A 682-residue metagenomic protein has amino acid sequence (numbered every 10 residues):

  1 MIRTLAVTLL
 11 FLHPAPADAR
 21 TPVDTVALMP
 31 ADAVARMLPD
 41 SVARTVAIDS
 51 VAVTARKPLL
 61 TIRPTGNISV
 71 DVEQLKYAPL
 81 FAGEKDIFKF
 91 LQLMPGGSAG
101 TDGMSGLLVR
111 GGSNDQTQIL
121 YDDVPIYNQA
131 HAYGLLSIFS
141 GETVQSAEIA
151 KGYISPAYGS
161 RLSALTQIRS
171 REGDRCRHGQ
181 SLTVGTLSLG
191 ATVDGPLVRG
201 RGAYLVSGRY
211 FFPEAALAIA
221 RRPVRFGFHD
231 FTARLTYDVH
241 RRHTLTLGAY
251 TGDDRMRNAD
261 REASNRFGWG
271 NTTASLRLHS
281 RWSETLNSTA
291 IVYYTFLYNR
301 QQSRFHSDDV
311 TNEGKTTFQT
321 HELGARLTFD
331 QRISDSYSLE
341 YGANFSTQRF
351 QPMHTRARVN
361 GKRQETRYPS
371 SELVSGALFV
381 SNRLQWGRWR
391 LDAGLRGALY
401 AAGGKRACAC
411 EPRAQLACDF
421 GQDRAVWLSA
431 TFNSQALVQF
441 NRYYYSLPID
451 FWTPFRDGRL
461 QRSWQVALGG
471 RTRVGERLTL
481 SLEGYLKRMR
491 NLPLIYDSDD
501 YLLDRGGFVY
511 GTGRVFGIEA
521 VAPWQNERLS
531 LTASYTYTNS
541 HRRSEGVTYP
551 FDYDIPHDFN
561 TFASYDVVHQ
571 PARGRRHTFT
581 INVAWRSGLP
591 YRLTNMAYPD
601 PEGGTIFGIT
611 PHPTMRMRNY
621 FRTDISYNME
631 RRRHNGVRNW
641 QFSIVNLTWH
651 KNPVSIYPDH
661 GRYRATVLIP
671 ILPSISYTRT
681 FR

Functional and structural regions predicted by a protein language model:
L28, M37-L38, L59-D115, Y121-I154 (+1 more regions): Periplasmic N-terminal accessory/gating domains of Gram-negative outer-membrane beta-barrel systems
G134-S137, Q145-P156, A164-G195, A203-F226 (+1 more regions): Short strand-turn segments of transmembrane beta-barrel domains in outer membranes, especially the first one or two
G185-F212, R221-R255, R266-Y294, I333-L339: Transmembrane beta-barrel wall of Gram-negative outer-membrane proteins
R255, Y298, H354-R358, C418 (+4 more regions): Surface-exposed extracellular loop regions of Gram-negative outer-membrane beta-barrel proteins, predominantly
E322-T328, T366-F379, F455, R459 (+3 more regions): Outer membrane beta-barrel strand-and-loop segments of large Gram-negative receptors, especially TonB-dependent
S334-S338, N344, R367-R488, S534 (+2 more regions): Structural signature of Gram-negative outer-membrane beta-barrels, strongest in the C-terminal barrel of TonB-dependent
L486-R488, F508-L589: Gram-negative outer-membrane beta-barrel transporters
A584-G603, R618-D624, M629-R682: C-terminal beta-signal and adjacent terminal beta-strands/loops of Gram-negative outer-membrane beta-barrel proteins
